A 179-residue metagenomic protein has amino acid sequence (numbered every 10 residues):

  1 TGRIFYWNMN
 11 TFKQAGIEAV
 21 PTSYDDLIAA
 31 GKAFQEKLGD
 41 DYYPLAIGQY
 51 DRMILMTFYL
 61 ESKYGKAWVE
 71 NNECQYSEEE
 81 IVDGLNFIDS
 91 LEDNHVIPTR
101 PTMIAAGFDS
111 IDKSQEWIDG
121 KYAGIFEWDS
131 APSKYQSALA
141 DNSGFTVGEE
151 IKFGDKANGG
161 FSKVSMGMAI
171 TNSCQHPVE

Functional and structural regions predicted by a protein language model:
T1-R3, I28-E80, Y122-G124: Extracytoplasmic/periplasmic solute-binding protein
T1-T11, Y42-P44, E149-F161: A structural signal for short loop-to-beta-strand junctions that line the ligand-binding cleft of periplasmic/secreted
R3-W7, E61, M168-I170: Short glycine- and hydrophobic/aromatic-rich loop-to-beta-strand nucleating segment in the catalytic cores
A15, N94, A138-E179: Extracytoplasmic/periplasmic substrate-recognition and gating elements
T22-A29, P101-I118: Short helix-initiation/N-cap motifs at beta->coil->alpha
A30-K32, E73-A106: Glycine-centered hinge/linker elements that transmit conformational signals in sensory and ligand-binding systems
A123-E127, T146: Paired acidic/hydrophobic, glycine-rich loop segments that form the ligand-binding mouth/hinge of periplasmic-binding
F126-Y135, V164-M166: Beta->alpha turn/N-cap motifs
